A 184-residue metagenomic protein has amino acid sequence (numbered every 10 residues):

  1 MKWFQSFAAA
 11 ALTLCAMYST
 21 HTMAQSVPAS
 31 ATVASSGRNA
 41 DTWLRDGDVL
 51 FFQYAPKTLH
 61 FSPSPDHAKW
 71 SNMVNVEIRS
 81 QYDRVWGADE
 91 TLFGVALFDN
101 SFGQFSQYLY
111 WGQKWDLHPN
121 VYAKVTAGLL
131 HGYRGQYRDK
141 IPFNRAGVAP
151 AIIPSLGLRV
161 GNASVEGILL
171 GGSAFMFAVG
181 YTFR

Functional and structural regions predicted by a protein language model:
M1-R45: Cleavable N-terminal export/targeting peptides
R38-D48, Q81-E90, D116-K124: Short loop/turn motifs that connect adjacent beta-strands in outer-membrane beta-barrel proteins
L50, W70-V76, T91, F105-L109 (+3 more regions): Hydrophobic, lipid-facing positions within transmembrane beta-strands of outer-membrane proteins
F52-T58, D89-N100, P154-L156, V160-S173: Transmembrane beta-strand segments that form the barrel wall of outer-membrane beta-barrel proteins
L59-F61, D83, F98-F102, D116 (+2 more regions): Sequence/structural signature of outer-membrane beta-barrel proteins
S62-W70, L97-Q107, L117-P119, A146-V148 (+1 more regions): Solvent-exposed loop/turn segments connecting transmembrane beta-strands in outer-membrane beta-barrel proteins
H67, T126-A151: Outer-membrane beta-barrel translocator/channel fold
I78-S80, Q113-W115, L158-V160, L169 (+1 more regions): Residue-level signature of outer-membrane beta-barrel architecture
